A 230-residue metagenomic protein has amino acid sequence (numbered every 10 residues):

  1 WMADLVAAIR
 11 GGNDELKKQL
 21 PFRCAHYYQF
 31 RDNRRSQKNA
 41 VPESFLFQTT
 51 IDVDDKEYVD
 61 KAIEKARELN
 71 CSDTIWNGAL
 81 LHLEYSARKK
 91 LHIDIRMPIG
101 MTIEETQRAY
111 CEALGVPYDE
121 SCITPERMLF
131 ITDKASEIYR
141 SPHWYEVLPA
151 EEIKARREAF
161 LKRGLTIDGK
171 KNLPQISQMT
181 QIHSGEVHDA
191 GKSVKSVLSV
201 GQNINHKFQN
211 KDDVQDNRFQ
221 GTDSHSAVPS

Functional and structural regions predicted by a protein language model:
W1-K89, M97-E104, T166: Signature for HUH/AEP ssDNA processing cores
A3, A7-A8, C24-A25, A40 (+13 more regions): A sequence-composition feature that detects small, non-aromatic residues
A7, L20, Y28, I153-K154 (+2 more regions): Intrinsically disordered, low-complexity regions enriched in serine, threonine, proline and polar/charged residues
N33-E57, M97-K171, N205, K211-D213 (+2 more regions): DNA replication initiation modules
T74, T166-S230: Intrinsic disorder/low-complexity segments
Y85-L91, I123-M128: Short Gly/Ser/Thr- and Asp/Glu-enriched loop/turn motifs at secondary-structure junctions
